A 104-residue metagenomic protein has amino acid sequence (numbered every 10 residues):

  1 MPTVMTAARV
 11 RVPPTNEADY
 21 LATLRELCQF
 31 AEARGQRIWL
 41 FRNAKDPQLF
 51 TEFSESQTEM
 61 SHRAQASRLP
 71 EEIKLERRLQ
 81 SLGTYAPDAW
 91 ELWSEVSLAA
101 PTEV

Functional and structural regions predicted by a protein language model:
T3, L21, R25, G35-N43 (+2 more regions): Long, compositionally biased, intrinsically disordered segments
T3-R11, T51: Active-site-flanking beta-strand signature of metal-NTP-handling nucleotidyl enzymes and homologous cyclase-like
V10-A22: Short, surface-exposed ligand-recognition loops at beta-strand->loop->(often short) alpha-helix junctions that present
V12-P14, S56-T58, S94: Non-catalytic surface loops within mature trypsin-like serine protease
E26-W39, E55-E91: An amphipathic, aromatic/His-enriched active-site/gating alpha helix that lines ligand/cofactor pockets
K45-L49: Short acidic/glycine-enriched loop/turn segments that link adjacent beta-strands
D88-V104: Short, low-order "capping/linker" segments at domain edges
